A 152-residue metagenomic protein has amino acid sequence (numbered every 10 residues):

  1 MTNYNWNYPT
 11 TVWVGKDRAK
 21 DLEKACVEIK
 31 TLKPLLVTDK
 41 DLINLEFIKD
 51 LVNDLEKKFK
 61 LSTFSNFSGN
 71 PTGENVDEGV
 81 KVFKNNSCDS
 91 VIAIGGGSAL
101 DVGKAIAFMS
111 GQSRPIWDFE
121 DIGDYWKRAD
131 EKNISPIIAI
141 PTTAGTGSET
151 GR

Functional and structural regions predicted by a protein language model:
M1-S90: ATP/NTP phosphate-donor binding region
E74-R152: Glycine/threonine-rich beta-strand-loop-alpha-helix active-site module that forms ligand/phosphate-binding
